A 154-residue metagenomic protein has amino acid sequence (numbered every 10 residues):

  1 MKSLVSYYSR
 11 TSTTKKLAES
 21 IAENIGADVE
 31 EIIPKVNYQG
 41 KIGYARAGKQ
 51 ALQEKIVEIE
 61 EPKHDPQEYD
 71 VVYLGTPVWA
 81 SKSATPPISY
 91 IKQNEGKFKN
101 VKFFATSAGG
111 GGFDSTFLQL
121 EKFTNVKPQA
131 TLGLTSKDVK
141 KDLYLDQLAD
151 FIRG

Functional and structural regions predicted by a protein language model:
M1-L74, S81-S83, I88, D146-G154: N-terminal beta1-alpha1-beta2 submodule of the flavodoxin-like/Rossmannoid cofactor-binding fold
G26-D28, K127-A130: Conserved beta-strand segments of alpha/beta enzyme cores
P66, K92-K99, T124-N125: Short, conserved loop/helix-junction motifs that constitute active-site signature segments in enzyme catalytic cores
L74-G75, F103: Redox-cofactor binding/interface segments in oxidoreductases and associated redox assembly factors
P86-I91, S115-Q119: Short alpha-helix in the alpha/beta-hydrolase fold that links the catalytic acid
A105-G111, S136-K137: Short beta-alpha junction loops
G109-F123: Glycine-rich, charge-decorated loop segments at or immediately adjacent to ligand/cofactor-binding or catalytic sites
P128-G154: Glycine-rich phosphate/pyrophosphate-binding loop and the adjoining helix
